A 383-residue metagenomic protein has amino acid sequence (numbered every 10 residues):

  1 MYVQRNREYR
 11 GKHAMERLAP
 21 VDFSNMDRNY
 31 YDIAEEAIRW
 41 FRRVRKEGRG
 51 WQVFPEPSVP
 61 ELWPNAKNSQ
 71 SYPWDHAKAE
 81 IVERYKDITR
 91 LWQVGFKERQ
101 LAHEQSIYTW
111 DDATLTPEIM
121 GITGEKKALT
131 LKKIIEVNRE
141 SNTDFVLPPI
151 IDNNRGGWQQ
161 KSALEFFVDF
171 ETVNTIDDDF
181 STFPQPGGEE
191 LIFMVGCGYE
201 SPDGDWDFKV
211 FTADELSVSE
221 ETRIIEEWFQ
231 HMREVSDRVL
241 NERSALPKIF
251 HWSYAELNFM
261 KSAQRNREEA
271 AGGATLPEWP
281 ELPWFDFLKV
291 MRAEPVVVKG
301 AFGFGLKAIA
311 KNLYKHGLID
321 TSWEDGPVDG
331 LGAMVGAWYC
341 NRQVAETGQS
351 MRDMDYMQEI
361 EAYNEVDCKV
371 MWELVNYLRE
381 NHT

Functional and structural regions predicted by a protein language model:
M1-A37, F208-V335: Conserved DEDDh/DEDDy metal-dependent 3′-5′ exonuclease domain
Q4-R90, F96-R99, Q105, I309-T383: Acidic, Mg2+-coordinating catalytic module of metal-dependent nucleases/exonucleases that use a two-metal-ion mechanism
E83-K133: Helix-hairpin-helix
F96, E104, Q159-A163, L191 (+3 more regions): Short, well-ordered loop/turn elements at secondary-structure boundaries
L101, Q105, T116, E171-N174 (+5 more regions): Generic, well-ordered alpha-helical scaffold segments in large soluble proteins
T109-D111, G121-T123, T143, V173-D177 (+7 more regions): Flexible loop/turn segments at secondary-structure boundaries
G121-G157: Charged, flexible boundary elements
N142-N241, R267-E269: Conserved RNase H-like, two-metal-ion catalytic cores of nucleic-acid enzymes
